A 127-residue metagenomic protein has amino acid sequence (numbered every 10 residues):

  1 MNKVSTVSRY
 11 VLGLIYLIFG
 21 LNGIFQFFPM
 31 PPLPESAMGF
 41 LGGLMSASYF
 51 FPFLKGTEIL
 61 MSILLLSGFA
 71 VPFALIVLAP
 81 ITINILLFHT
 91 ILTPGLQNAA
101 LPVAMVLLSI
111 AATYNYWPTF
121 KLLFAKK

Functional and structural regions predicted by a protein language model:
M1-F28, P52, S67-K127: Extended, low-polarity transmembrane helix blocks
Q26-G39: Peri-membrane helix termini and adjoining interfacial loops of integral membrane proteins
A37-G42, F120: Generic secondary-structure boundary/loop-capping signal
G42-L60: Interfacial helix-start motif at the membrane-water boundary
L60-L66: Generic transmembrane alpha-helix motif of multi-pass integral membrane proteins
